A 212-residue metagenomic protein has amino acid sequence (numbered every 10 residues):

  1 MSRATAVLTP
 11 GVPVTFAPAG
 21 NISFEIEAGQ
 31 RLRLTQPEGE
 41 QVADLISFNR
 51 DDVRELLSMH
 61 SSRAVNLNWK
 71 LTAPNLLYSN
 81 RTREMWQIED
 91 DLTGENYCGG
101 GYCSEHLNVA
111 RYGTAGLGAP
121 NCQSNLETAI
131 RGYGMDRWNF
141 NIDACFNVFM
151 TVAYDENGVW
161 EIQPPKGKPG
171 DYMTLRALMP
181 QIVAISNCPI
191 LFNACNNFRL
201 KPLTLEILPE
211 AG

Functional and structural regions predicted by a protein language model:
M1-G212: Acidic, Ser/Thr/Pro
